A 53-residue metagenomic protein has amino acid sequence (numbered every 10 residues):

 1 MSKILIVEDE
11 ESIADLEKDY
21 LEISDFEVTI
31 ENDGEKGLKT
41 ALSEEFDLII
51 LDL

Functional and structural regions predicted by a protein language model:
M1: Phosphate-coordination loops involved in phosphoryl transfer and adenosine-cofactor binding
I4-L5, A14: Serine/proline-rich low-complexity intrinsically disordered segments, especially terminal tails, linkers
L5, I30-L48: Acidic, metal-coordinating helix/loop segments flanking the phosphotransfer/catalytic sites of two-component signaling
E8: Conserved acidic carboxylate
E11-T29, L42-S43: Two-component/phosphorelay signaling modules centered on CheY-like receiver
D52: Active-site residues of response regulator receiver
